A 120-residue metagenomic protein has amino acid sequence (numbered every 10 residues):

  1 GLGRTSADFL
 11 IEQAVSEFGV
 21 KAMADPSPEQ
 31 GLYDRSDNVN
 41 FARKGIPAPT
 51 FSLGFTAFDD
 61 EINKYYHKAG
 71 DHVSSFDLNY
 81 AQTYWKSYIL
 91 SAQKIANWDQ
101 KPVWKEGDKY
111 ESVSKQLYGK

Functional and structural regions predicted by a protein language model:
G1-D60: Metal-dependent peptidase/peptidase-like ectodomains
S6-F9, Q13, S112-K120: Long hydrophobic alpha-helices with heptad-repeat/coiled-coil character
D59-G119: His/Asp/Glu-rich mid-to-C-terminal helical/loop segments that flank catalytic regions of hydrolases
